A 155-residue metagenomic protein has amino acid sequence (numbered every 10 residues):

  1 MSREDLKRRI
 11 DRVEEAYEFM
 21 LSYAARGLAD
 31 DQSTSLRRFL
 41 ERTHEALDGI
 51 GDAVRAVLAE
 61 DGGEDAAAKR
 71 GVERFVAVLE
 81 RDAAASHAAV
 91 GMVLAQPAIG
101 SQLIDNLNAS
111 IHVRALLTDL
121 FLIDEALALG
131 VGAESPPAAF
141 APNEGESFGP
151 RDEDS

Functional and structural regions predicted by a protein language model:
M1-S155: Surface-exposed peri-terminal alpha-helical interaction modules
